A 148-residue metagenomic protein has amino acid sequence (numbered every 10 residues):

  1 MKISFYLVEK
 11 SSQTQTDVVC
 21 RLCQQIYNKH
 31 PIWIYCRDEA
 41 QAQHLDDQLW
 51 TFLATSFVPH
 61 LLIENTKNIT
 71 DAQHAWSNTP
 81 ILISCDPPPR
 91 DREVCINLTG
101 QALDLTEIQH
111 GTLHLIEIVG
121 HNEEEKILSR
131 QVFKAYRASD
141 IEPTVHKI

Functional and structural regions predicted by a protein language model:
M1-Q15: Glycine-rich phosphate-binding "P-loop"
S4-L7, P31-R37, C95-N97, I116-I118: Short hydrophobic beta-strand segments
S11-Q13, A40-A42, P88-R90, Q101-L105 (+1 more regions): Short acidic, S/G/P-rich loop/turn micro-motifs used as interaction or catalytic elements
T16-D17, K147: Charged, terminal alpha-helix-loop-beta segments that serve as non-catalytic nucleic-acid engagement and/or assembly
V19-H74: Short, well-structured hydrophobic secondary-structure segments
I69, R92-E93, K126-R130: Short, charged, surface-exposed secondary-structure boundary motifs
D71-L113: Mid-chain, well-packed structural core segment of small domains
L113-I148: Glycine-rich, aromatic-bearing surface loops/beta-hairpins
